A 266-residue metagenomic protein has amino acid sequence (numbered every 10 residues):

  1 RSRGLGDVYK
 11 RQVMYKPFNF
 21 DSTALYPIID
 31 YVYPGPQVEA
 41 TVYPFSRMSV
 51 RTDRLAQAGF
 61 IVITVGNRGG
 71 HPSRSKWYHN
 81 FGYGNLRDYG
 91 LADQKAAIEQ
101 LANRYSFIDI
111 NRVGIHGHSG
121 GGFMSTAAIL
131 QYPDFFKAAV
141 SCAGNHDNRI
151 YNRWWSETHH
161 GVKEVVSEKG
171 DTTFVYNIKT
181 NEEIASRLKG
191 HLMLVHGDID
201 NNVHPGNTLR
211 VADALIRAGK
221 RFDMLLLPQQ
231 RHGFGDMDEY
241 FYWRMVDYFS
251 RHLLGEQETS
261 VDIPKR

Functional and structural regions predicted by a protein language model:
R1-Y9: Single conserved hydrophobic/aromatic residue that forms the stacking wall/gate of nucleotide- or nucleobase-binding
K10-N19: A short loop-to-beta-strand scaffold at the N-terminal edge of the catalytic core in hydrolase folds
T23-G35: Short beta-strand element of the alpha/beta-hydrolase
Y31, M48-R54, A58, T64-R266: Active-site-proximal cap/loop segments of hydrolase catalytic domains
P36-V38, V62: Serine-hydrolase catalytic-loop signature spanning alpha/beta hydrolases and amidase-signature enzymes
A40-T41, G235: Short N-terminal helix/helix-N-cap motif within the alpha/beta-hydrolase-1
T41-P44, G144: Beta-propeller blade termini and top-face loops
